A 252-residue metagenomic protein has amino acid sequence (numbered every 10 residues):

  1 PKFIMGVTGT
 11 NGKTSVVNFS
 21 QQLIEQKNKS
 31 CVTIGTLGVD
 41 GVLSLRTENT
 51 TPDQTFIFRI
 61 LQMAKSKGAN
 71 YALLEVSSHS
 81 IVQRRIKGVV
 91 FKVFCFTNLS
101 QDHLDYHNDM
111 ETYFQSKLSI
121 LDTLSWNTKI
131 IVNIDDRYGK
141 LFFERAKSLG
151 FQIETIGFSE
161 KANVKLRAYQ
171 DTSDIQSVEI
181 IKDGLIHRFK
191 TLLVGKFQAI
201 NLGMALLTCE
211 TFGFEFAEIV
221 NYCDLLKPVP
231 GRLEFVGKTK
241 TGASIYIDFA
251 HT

Functional and structural regions predicted by a protein language model:
P1-I134, K140-F151, G203: Phosphate-binding loop of NTP-binding sites
K2, K67, F91-I245: Acidic, Mg2+-coordinating active-site environments of NTP-dependent enzymes
T50-D53, Q198, T252: Short, conserved glycine- and acidic-residue-centered signature motifs in active-site or ligand-binding loops
R84, L226, A250: Conserved phosphate/pyrophosphate-binding and hydrolysis machinery centered on Walker-type P-loop NTPases, extending
I245-T252: Short, glycine-rich nucleotide/cofactor-binding loops
